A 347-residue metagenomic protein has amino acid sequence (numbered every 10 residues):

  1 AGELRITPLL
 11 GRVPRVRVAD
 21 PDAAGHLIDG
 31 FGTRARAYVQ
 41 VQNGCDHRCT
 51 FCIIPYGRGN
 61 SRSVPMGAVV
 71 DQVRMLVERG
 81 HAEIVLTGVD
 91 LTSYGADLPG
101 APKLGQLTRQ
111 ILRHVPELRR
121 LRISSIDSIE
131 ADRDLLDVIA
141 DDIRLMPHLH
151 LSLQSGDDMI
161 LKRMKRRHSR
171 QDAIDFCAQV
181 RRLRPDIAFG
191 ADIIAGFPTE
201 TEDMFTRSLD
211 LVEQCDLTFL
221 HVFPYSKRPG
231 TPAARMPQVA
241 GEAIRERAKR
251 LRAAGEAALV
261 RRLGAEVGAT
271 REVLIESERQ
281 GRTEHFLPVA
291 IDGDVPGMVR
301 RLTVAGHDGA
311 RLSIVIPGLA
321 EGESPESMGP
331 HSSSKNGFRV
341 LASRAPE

Functional and structural regions predicted by a protein language model:
A1-Y94, R109, D134, L149 (+4 more regions): Proteins enriched for Cys/Gly/acidic motifs involved in redox and nucleic-acid/cofactor modification
G11, P325-H331, K335, A342-E347: A cross-taxon signal for low-complexity, glycine/charged-rich
F31-A35, C45-H47, L145, S155 (+4 more regions): Short flexible coil/turn linkers enriched for glycine and charged/polar residues that connect secondary-structure
V41, L86, I123, L151 (+5 more regions): Residue-level signature of catalytic and energy-coupling elements of molecular machines, predominantly ATP/GTP-dependent
H47, T92, D158-M159, L287 (+1 more regions): Glycine-centered loop/turn positions within well-structured domains that cap or flank conserved ligand/cofactor-binding
E78-E202: Conserved SAM/AdoMet-binding glycine-rich loop
E200, C215-L217: Contiguous mid-protein beta-loop-alpha structural module that forms a pocket-lining wall or clamp of enzyme active
A234-L319, F338-V340: Terminal RNA-binding accessory module
